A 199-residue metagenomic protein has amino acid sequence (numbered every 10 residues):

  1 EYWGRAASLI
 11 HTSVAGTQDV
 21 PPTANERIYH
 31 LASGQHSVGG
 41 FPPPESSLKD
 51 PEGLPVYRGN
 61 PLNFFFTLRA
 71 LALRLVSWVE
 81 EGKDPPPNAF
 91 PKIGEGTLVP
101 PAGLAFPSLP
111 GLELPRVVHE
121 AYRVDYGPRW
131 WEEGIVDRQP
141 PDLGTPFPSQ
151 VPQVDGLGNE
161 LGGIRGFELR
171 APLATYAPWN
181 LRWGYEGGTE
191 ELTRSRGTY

Functional and structural regions predicted by a protein language model:
E1-Y199: C-terminal His-loop and adjacent cap/lid subdomain of alpha/beta-hydrolase
